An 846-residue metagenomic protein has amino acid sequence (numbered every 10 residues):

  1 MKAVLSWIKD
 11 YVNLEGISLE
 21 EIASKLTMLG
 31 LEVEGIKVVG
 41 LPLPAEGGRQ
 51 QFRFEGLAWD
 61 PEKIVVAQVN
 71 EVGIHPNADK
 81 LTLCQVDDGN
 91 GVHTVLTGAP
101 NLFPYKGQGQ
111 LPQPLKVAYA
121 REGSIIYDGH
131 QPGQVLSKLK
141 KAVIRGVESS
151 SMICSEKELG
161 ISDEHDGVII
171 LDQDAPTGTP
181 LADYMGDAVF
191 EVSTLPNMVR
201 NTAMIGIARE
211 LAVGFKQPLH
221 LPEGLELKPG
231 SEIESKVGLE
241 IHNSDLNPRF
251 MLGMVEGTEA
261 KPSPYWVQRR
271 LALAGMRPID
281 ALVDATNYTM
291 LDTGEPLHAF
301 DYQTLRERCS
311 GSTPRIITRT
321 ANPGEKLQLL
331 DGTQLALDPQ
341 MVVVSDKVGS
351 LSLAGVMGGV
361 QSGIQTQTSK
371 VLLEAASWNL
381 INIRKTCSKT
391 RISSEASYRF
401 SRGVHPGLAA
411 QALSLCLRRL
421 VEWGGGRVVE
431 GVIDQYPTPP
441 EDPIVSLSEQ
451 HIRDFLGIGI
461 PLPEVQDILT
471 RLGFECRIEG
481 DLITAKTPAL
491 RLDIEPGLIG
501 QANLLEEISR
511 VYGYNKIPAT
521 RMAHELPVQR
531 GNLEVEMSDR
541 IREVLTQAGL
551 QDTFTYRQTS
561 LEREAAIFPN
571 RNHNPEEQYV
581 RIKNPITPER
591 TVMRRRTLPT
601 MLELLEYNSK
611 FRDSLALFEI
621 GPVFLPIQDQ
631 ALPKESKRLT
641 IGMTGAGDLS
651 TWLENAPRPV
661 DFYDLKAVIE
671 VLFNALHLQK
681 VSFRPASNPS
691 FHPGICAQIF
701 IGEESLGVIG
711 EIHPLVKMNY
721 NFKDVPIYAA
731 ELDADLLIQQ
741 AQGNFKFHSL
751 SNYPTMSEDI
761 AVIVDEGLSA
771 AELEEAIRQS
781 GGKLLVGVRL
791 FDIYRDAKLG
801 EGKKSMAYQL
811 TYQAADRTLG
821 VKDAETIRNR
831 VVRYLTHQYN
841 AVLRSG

Functional and structural regions predicted by a protein language model:
M1-L225, L372, K389, E395 (+4 more regions): Phosphate-backbone binding interfaces of nucleic-acid-interacting proteins
K2, R471-I478, T484, I627 (+3 more regions): A carboxyl-terminal module marker
S24-K25, L29, F54-G56, T82 (+2 more regions): Glycine/proline-enriched, intrinsically flexible loops and inter-domain linkers
Q50-G56, V65-L96, R269, T286-Q361: Conserved mixed alpha/beta core segments that line enzyme active sites in large multi-domain catalysts
I74, L139-A142, I317-I364, H524-E635 (+4 more regions): Class II aminoacyl-tRNA synthetase-like tRNA-binding/catalytic domains
I144-C154, Y184, A188, V342-E441 (+2 more regions): Mobile "lid/hinge" segments at catalytic clefts and subdomain interfaces of large enzymes
G206, V445-L615, T811-Q813, D823-G846: Extended, well-folded interaction surfaces typified by the phenylalanyl-tRNA synthetase beta subunit core
V213-I241, G424-I452, G459, L504: Terminal amphipathic helices with adjacent charged low-complexity linkers/tails
